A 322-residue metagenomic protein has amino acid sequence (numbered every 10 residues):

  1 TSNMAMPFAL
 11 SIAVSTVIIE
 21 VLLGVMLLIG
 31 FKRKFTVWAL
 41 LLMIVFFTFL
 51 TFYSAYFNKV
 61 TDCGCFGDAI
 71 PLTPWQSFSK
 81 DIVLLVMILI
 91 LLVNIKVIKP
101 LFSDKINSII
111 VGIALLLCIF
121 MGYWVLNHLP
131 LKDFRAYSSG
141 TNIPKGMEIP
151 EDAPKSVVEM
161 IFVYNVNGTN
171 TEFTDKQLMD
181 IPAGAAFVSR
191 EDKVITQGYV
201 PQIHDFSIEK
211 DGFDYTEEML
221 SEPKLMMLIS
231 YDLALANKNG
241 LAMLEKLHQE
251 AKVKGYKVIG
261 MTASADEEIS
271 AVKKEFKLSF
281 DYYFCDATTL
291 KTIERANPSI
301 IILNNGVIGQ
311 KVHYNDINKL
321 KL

Functional and structural regions predicted by a protein language model:
S2-I19, W75-S79: Interfacial helix-start motif at the membrane-water boundary
A9-L50, L91: Functionalized membrane-embedded alpha-helices
L10, P154, G198, L290-E294: Short loop/turn motifs at secondary-structure junctions and domain boundaries
I29-W38, K96-N107: Membrane-interface helix-boundary motifs at transmembrane edges
V45-I98: Membrane-embedded alpha-helical segments of integral membrane proteins
F102-L131: Internal/C-terminal transmembrane anchor helices
M121-T216: Membrane-interface segments at or immediately adjacent to transmembrane helices that form the boundary between
E209, T216-L322: Solvent-exposed soluble domains appended to multi-pass membrane proteins
